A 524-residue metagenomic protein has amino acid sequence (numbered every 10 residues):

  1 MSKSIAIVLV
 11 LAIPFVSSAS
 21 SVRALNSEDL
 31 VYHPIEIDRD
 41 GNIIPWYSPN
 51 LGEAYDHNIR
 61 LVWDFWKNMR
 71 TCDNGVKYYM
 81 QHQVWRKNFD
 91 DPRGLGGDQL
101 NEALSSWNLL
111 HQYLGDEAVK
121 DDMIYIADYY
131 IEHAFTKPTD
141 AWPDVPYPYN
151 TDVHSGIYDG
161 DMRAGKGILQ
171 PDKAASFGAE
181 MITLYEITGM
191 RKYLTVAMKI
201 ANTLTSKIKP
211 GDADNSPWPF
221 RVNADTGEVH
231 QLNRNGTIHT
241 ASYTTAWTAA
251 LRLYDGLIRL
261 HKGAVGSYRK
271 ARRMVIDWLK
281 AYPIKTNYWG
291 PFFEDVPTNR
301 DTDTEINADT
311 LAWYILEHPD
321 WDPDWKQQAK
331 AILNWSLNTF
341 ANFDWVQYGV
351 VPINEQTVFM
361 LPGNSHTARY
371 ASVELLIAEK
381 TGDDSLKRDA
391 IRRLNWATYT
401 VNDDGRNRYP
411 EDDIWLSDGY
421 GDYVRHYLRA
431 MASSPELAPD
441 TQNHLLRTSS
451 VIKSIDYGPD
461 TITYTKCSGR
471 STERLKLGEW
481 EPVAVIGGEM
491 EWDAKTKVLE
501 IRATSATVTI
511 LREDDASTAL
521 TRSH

Functional and structural regions predicted by a protein language model:
A6-V16: Bacterial N-terminal signal peptides
V22-D98, E117-A164, K199, T203-H230 (+3 more regions): Low-complexity, Ser/Thr/Pro/Gly-enriched N-terminal "stalk/linker" regions
L25-N74, Y113, Y125, I187 (+8 more regions): Terminal, non-catalytic domain-edge segments
P92-Y113, Y125-I126, S176-T183: Non-membrane alpha-helical segments in proteins
P171, A175, I182-Y185, M190-Y282: Solenoidal tandem-repeat scaffolds enriched in leucines and small polar residues
H426-R429, E473-R474, P482-V483, A494-H524: C-terminal beta-strand-rich structural cap/linker in extracellular carbohydrate-active enzymes
Q442-R447, E481-E491: Change to "...patches in solvent-exposed regions of secreted, membrane-anchored, or virion-exposed structural
